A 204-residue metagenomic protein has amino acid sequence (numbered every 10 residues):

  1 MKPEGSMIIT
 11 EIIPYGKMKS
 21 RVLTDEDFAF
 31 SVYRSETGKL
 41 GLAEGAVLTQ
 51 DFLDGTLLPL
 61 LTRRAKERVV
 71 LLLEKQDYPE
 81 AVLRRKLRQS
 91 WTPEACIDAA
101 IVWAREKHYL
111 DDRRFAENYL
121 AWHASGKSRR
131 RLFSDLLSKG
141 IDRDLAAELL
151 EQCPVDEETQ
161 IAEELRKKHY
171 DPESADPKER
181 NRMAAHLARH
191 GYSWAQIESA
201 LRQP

Functional and structural regions predicted by a protein language model:
M1-P204: An alpha-helical, amphipathic repeat domain used for nucleic-acid recognition, typified by the mTERF helical solenoid
